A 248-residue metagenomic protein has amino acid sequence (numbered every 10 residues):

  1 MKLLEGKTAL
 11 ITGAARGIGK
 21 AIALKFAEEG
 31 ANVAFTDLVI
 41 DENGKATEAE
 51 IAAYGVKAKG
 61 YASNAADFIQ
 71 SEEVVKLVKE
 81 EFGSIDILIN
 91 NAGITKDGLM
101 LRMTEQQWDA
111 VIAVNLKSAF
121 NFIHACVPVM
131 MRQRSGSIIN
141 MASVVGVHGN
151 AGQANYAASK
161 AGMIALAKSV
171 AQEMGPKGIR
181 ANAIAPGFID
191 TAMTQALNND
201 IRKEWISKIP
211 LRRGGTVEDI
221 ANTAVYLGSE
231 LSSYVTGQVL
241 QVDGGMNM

Functional and structural regions predicted by a protein language model:
E29-A46: Conserved glycine-rich Rossmann-like NAD(P)H-binding loop of the short-chain dehydrogenase/reductase
D41, A62-V74, E105, E218-D219: The beta1-alpha1 cofactor-binding region of Rossmann-like NAD(H)/NADP(H)-dependent oxidoreductases
L99-M100, Q107-I112, T194, W205: Substrate-binding pocket helix/loop in short-chain dehydrogenase/reductase
F120-I123, R213-V242, N247: C-terminal substrate-recognition "lid" of short-chain dehydrogenase/reductases
I123, S159, A167: Active-site helix of classical SDR
P128, Q172-P176, S233: Alpha-helical segment proximal to the catalytic Tyr-Lys
S143: Residue(s) in the substrate-gating loop at a strand-loop-helix junction that position the organic substrate next
